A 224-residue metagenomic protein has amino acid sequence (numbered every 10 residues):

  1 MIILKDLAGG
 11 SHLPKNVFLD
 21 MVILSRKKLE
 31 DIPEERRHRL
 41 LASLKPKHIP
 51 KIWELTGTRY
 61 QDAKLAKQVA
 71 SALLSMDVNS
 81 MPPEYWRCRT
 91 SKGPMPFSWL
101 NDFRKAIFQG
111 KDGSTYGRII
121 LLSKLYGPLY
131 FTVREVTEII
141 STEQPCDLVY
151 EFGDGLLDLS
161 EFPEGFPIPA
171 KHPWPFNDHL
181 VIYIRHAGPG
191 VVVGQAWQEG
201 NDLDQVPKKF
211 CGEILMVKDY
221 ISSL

Functional and structural regions predicted by a protein language model:
M1-L224: Soluble ligand-binding/transfer domains with enclosed cavities or grooves
